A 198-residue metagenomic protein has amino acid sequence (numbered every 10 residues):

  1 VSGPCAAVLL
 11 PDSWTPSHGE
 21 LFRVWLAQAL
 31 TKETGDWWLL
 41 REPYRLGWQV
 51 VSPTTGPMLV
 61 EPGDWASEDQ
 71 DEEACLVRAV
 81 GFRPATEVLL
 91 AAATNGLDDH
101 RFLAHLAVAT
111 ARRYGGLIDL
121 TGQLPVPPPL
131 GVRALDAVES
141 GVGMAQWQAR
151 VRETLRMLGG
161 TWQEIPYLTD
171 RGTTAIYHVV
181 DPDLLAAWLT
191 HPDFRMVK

Functional and structural regions predicted by a protein language model:
V1, H105-K198: Acidic, proline/glycine-rich low-complexity IDRs
V1, P11-W14, P43, A91-H100 (+1 more regions): Short, flexible beta-strand-to-coil junctions
V1-W48, P192-K198: Short, extreme N-terminal segment that most often corresponds to the first beta-strand
P4-L10, E87-A91, H105, L117-D119: Ordered hydrophobic segments in well-structured contexts
H18-R23, D99-H105: Well-ordered, non-membrane alpha-helical segments in soluble/globular domains
E20, A27-D98: Short, intrinsically disordered low-complexity segments
